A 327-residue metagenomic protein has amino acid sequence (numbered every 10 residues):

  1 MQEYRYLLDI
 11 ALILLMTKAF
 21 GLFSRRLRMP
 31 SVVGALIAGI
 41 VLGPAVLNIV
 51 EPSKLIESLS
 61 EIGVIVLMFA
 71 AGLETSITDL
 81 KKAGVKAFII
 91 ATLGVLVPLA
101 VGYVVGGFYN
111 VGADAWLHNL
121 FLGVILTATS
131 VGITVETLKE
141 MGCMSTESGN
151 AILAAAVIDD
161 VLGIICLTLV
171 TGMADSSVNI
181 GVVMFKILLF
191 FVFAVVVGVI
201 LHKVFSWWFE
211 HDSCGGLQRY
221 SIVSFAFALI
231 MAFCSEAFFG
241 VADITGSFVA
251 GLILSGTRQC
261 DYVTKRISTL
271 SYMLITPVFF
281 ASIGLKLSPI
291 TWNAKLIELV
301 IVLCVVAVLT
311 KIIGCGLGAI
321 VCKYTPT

Functional and structural regions predicted by a protein language model:
M1-L12, P52-F69, A115-S130, V183-V196 (+2 more regions): Structural signature of hydrophobic alpha-helical transmembrane segments
I10-A11, K18-A19, V161-Y262, T269-L274 (+1 more regions): Core mid-bundle transmembrane helix pairs that form the ion/substrate translocation pathway in diverse multi-pass
F23, I77, K81-C143, I283-P289 (+1 more regions): Transmembrane alpha-helices that form the ion-translocation and gating core of multi-pass ion transport proteins
M29, L73-V85, N110-W116, L138-N150 (+4 more regions): Juxtamembrane helix-boundary/capping and inter-helix hinge elements in multi-pass membrane proteins
A35-A38, V64-M68, P98-G106, T134 (+6 more regions): Alpha-helical transmembrane segments and their lipid-water interface positions in multi-pass membrane proteins
A35-P44, I89-Y103, A154-T168, G216-F233 (+1 more regions): Small-residue-rich segments of transmembrane alpha-helices in multi-pass membrane proteins, especially helix faces
A38-L42, E57-A83, L99, T171 (+3 more regions): Hydrophobic transmembrane alpha-helices of secondary-active transporters and Na+-translocating membrane complexes
V41, I89-G102, I125-T134, G149-G172 (+2 more regions): Membrane-embedded alpha-helical segments of transport systems, primarily multispan ion/solute transporters
